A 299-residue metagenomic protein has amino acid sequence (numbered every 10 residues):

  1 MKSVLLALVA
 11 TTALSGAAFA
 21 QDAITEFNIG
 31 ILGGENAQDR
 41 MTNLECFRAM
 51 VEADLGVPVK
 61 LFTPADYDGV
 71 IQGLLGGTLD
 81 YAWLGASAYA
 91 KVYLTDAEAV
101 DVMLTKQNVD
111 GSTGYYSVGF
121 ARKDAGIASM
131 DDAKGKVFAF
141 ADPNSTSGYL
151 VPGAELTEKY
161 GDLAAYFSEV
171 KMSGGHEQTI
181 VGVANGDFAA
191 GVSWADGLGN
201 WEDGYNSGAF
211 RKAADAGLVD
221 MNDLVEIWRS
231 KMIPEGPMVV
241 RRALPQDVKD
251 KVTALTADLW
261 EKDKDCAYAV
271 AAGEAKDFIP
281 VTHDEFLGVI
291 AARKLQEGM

Functional and structural regions predicted by a protein language model:
A7-S15: Bacterial N-terminal signal peptides
G16-A20: Sec/Tat signal peptide C-region and signal peptidase I cleavage site
Q21-I31, E35-C46, V240-M299: An extracytoplasmic/periplasmic, membrane-proximal ligand-sensing/linker region
D22-A90: Extracytoplasmic small-molecule ligand-binding "clamshell" domains of the periplasmic binding protein/Venus flytrap
L32-G33, Y116-I127, W228-Q246: A bilobed periplasmic-binding-protein/Venus flytrap-type ligand-binding module shared by bacterial periplasmic
T63-Y67, G77-D96, K106, V192-G199 (+1 more regions): Beta->alpha turn/N-cap motifs
A121-D142: Flexible hinge/capping segments at coil-to-helix
V137-A139, P143-P245: Pocket-lining segment of extracytoplasmic ligand-binding domains
